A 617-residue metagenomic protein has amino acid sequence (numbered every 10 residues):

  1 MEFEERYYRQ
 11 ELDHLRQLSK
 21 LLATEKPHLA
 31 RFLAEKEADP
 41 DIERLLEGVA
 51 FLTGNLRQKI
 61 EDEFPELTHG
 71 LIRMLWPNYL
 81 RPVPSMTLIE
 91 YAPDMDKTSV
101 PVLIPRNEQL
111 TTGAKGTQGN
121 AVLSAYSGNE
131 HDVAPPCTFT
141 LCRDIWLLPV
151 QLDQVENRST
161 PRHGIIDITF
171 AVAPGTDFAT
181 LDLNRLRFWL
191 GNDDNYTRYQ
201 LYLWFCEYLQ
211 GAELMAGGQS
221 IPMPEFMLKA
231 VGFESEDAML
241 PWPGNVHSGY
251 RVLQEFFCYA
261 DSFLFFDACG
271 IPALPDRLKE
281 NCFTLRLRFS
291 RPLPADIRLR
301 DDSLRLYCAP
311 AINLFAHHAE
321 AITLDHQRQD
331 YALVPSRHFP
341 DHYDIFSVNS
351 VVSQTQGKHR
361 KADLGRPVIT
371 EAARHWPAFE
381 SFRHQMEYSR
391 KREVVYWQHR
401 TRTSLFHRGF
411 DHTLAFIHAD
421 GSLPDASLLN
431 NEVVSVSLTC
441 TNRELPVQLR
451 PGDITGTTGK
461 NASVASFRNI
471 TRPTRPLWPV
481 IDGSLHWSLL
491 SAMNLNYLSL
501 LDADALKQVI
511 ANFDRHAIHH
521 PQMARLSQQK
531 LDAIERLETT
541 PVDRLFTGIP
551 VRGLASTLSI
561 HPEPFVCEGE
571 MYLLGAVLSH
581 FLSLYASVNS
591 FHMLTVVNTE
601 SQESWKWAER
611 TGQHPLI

Functional and structural regions predicted by a protein language model:
M1-S220: Extended assembly-interface regions of large multimeric machines
M1-T24, L33-K36, M227-G232, E236-D276 (+2 more regions): Mixed-charge (acidic/basic) macromolecular-recognition segments
H28, K361-I617: C-terminal domain/tail detector
D41, L45-V49, L71, F205 (+5 more regions): Short, Φ-rich (hydrophobic/aromatic) sequence segments
D41, T53-I60, N78, L152-H163 (+5 more regions): Extracellular ectodomain segments of secreted/surface proteins
L52-K59, G70-Y79, P84-V100, A114-K115 (+10 more regions): Short linear motifs embedded in intrinsically disordered, proline/glycine-rich low-complexity segments
V83-T87, R162-I166, D182-N184, Y208 (+3 more regions): Residues at beta-strand starts and edge strands
G175-V394: Short, low-complexity Pro/Thr/Gly
